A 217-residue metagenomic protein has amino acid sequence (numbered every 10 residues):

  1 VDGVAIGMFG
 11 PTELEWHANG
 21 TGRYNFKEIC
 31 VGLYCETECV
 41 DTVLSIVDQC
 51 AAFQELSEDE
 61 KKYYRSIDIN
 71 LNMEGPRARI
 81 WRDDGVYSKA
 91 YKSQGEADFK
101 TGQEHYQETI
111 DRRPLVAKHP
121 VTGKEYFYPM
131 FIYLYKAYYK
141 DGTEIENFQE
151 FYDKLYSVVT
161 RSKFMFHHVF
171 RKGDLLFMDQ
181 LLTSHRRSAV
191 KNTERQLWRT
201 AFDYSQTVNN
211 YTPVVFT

Functional and structural regions predicted by a protein language model:
V1-K172, L181-T217: Non-heme Fe(II) oxygenase catalytic core, chiefly the N-lobe of the double-stranded beta-helix
